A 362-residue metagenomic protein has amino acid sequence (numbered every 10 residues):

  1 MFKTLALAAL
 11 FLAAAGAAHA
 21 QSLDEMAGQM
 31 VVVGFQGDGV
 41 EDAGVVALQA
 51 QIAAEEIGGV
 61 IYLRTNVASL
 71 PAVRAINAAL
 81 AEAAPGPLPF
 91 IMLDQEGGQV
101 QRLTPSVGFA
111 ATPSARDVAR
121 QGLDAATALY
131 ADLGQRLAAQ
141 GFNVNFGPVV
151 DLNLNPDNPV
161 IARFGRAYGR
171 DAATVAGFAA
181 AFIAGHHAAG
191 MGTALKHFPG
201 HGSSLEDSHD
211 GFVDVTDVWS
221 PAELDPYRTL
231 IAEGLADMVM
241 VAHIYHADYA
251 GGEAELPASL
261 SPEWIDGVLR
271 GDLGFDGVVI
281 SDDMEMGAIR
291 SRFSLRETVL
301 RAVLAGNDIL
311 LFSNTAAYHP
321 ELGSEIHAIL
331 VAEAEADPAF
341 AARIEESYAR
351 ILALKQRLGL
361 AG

Functional and structural regions predicted by a protein language model:
M1-A20: Gram-negative bacterial Sec-dependent N-terminal signal peptides
H19-P105, L311-F312, A353: N-terminal hydrophobic targeting/anchoring segments and the immediately downstream early-domain regions of hydrolases
V32-A43, A115-A126, H209-P221, E285-F293: Active-site mouth loops of central-metabolism enzymes
V40-I52, A126-L133, P221-Y227, S294-V299: Short, acidic/polar
V60, A68-A83, T174-E335, A339: Second-shell residues forming the walls of enzyme active-site clefts
S69-V73, R120-D132, A173-G177: Glycine-rich anion/phosphate-binding loops
A84-A110, Y130-N153, V175-P199: Glycine-rich, aromatic-flanked loop segments that form ligand/cofactor-binding clefts across common enzyme folds
I329, E335-G362: Mid-to-C-terminal alpha-helical segments outside catalytic/metal-binding sites
